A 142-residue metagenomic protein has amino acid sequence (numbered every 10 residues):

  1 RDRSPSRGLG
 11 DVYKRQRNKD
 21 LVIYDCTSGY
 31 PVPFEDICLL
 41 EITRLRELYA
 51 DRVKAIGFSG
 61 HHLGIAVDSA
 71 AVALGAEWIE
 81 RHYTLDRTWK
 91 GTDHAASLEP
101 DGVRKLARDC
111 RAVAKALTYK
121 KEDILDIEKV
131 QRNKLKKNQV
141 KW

Functional and structural regions predicted by a protein language model:
R1-D2: Short, exposed "boundary/linker" segments that immediately precede the start of a downstream structural module
R7, D11-W142: Catalytic cores and adjacent flexible loops of soluble metabolic enzymes that perform enolate/carbanion chemistry on
